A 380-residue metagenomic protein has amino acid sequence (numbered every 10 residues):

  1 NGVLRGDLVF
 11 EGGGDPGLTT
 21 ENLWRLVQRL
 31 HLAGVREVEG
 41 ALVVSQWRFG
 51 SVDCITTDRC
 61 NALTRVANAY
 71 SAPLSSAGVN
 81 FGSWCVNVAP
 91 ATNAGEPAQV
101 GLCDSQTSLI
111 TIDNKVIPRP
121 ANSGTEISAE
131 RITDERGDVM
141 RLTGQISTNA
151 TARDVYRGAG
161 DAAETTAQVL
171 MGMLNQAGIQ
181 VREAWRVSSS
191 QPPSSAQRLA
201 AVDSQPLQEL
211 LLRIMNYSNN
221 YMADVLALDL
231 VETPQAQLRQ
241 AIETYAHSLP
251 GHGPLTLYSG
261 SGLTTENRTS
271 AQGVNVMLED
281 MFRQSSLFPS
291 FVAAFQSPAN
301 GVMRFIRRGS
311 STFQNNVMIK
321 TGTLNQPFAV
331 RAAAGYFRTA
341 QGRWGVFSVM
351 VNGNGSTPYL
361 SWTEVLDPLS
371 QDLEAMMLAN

Functional and structural regions predicted by a protein language model:
N1-H252, D372-A379: Conserved serine DD-peptidase/penicillin-binding transpeptidase domain and beta-lactam-recognizing active-site
T19, D224-N380: Small-residue-rich helix-loop
